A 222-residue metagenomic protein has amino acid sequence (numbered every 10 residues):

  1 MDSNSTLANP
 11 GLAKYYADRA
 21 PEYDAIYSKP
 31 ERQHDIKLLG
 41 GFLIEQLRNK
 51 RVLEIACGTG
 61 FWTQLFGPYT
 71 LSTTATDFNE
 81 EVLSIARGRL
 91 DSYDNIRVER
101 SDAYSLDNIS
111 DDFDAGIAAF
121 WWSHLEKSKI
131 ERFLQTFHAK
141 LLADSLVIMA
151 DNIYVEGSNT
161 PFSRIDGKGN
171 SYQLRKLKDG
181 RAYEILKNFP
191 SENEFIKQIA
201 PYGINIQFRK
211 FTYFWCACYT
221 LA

Functional and structural regions predicted by a protein language model:
M1-L47: Conserved class I S-adenosyl-L-methionine
L53-I55, T59-S105: Class I SAM-dependent methyltransferase SAM/SAH-binding core
S105-D111: Short amphipathic alpha-helix with an adjacent loop that forms part of the alpha/beta core around
I117: A conserved beta-strand element that flanks and buttresses the S-adenosyl-L-methionine
F120-W121: Short catalytic micro-motifs in class I SAM-dependent methyltransferases
E131-A143: A short glycine-rich, Lys/Arg-flanked "PGG" loop and its adjoining helix->strand segment in the class I
A150-I199: C-terminal alpha-helical "lid/dimerization" subdomain adjacent to the S-adenosyl-L-methionine
Y183-A222: Conserved Class I S-adenosyl-L-methionine
